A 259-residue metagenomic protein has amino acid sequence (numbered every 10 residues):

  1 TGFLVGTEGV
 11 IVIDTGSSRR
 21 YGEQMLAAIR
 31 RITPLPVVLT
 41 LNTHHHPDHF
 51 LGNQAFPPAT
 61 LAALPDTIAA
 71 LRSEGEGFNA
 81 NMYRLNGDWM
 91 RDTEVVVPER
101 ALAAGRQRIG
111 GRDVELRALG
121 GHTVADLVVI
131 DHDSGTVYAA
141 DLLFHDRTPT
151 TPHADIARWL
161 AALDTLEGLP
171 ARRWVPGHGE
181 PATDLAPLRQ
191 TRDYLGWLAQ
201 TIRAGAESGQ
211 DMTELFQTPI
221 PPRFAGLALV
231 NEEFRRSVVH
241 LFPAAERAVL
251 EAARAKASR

Functional and structural regions predicted by a protein language model:
T1-A28, V128-A140: Conserved beta-strand hairpin/beta-sheet module of binuclear metal-dependent hydrolase folds, prominently
I11-S17, T67, D146-P152, P181 (+2 more regions): Second-shell loop/turn segments in exported
I13-T15, V38-H46, A62-P65, Y138-A140 (+1 more regions): Active-site neighborhood of phospho(di)ester-bond hydrolases with catalytic His/Asp-centered motifs
R19-R20, H45-L51, I68-L71, T123-D126 (+3 more regions): Active-site environment of divalent metal-dependent phosphoester hydrolases
A27-R106: Active-site HxH/HxHxD metal-binding segment of metal-dependent hydrolases
A101-H132, T136: Core dinuclear metal-dependent hydrolase active-site scaffold
T151-G177, W197: An active-site-proximal "capping" alpha-helix that borders the catalytic cofactor pocket
G168-L169, A182-R259: Accessory terminal helices/loops
